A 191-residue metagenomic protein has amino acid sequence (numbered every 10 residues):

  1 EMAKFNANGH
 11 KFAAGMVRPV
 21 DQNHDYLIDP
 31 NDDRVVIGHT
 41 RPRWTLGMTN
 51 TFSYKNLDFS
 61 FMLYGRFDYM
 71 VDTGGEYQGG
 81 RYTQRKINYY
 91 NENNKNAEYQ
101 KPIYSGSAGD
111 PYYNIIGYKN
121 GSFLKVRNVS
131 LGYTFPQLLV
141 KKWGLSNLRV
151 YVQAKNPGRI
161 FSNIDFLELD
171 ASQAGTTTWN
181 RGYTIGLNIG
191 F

Functional and structural regions predicted by a protein language model:
E1-S60, Y104-K119, V126-N128, G132-V140: Outer-membrane beta-barrel transmembrane strand signature
A7-A14, R66-Q153: Extracytoplasmic gating/loop element in the C-terminal half of outer-membrane beta-barrel translocons and assembly
R41-L46, G65-F67, L124-R127, N156 (+1 more regions): Transmembrane beta-barrel architecture of outer-membrane proteins
W44, K55-L57, S122, G144-L148 (+1 more regions): Outer-envelope beta-barrel architecture signal
Y54-N56, L63-Y69, N128, F135 (+2 more regions): Transmembrane beta-strands of outer-membrane beta-barrel pores
F61, V150-V152, L187: Membrane-embedded beta-strand positions of outer-membrane beta-barrel proteins
G109-P111, P157-F191: C-terminal beta-signal and terminal closure region of outer-membrane beta-barrel proteins
